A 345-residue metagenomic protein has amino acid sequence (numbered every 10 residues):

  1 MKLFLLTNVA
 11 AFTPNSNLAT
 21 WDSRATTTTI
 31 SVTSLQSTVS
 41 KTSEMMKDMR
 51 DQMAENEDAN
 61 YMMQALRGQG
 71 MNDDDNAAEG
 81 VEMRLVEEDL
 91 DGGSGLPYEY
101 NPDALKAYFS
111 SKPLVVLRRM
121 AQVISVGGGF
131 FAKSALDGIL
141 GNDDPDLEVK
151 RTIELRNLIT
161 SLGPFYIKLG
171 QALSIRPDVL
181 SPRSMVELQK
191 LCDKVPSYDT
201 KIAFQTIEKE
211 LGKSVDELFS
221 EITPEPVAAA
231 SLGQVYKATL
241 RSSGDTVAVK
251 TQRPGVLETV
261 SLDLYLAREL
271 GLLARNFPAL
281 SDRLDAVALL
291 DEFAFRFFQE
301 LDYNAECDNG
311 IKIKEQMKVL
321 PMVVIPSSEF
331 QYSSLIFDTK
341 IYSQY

Functional and structural regions predicted by a protein language model:
M1-D22: N-terminal chloroplast transit peptides
S37-Q234, S243, E258-L290, F297: N-terminal accessory/targeting segments that precede structured cores
G170, V235, V249, E306 (+1 more regions): Residue-level signature of catalytic and energy-coupling elements of molecular machines, predominantly ATP/GTP-dependent
S174, M185, S242, R253-P254 (+2 more regions): A glycine-centered beta->alpha junction motif in the catalytic cores of kinase/phosphotransferase enzymes
K213-E225, I313-S327: Active-site phosphate-binding and catalytic loops of NTP-dependent enzymes
P224-A230, K237-R241, T259, L320 (+2 more regions): Replace "in large, NTP-powered and nucleic-acid-processing enzymes" with "in large, NTP-powered factors and other
K237, D245-Q252: Glycine-rich ATP phosphate-binding loop
R268, V287-D308, K312-M317, I325-Y345: Conserved structural core of kinase catalytic domains
